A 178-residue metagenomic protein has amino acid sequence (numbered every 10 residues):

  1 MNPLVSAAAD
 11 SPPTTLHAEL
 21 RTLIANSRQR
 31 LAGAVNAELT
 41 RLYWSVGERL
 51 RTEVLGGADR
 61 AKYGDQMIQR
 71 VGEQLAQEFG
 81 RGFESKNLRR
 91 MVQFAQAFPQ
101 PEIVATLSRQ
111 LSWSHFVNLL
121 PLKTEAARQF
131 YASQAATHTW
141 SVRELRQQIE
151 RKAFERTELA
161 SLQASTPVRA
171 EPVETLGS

Functional and structural regions predicted by a protein language model:
M1-S178: Basic, low-complexity intrinsically disordered segments
